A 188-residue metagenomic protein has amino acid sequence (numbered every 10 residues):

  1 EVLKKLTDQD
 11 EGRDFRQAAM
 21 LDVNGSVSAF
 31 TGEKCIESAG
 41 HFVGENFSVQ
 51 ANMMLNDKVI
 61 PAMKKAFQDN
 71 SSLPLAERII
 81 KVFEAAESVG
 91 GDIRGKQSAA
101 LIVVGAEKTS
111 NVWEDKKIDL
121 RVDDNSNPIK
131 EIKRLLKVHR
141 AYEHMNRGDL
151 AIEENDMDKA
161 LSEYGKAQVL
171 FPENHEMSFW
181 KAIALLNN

Functional and structural regions predicted by a protein language model:
E1-E143, D149-L150, E154, G165: N-terminal nucleophile
I152, L186-N187: Specific register positions within alpha-helical solenoid repeats of the TPR/Sel1-like families, i.e., one
